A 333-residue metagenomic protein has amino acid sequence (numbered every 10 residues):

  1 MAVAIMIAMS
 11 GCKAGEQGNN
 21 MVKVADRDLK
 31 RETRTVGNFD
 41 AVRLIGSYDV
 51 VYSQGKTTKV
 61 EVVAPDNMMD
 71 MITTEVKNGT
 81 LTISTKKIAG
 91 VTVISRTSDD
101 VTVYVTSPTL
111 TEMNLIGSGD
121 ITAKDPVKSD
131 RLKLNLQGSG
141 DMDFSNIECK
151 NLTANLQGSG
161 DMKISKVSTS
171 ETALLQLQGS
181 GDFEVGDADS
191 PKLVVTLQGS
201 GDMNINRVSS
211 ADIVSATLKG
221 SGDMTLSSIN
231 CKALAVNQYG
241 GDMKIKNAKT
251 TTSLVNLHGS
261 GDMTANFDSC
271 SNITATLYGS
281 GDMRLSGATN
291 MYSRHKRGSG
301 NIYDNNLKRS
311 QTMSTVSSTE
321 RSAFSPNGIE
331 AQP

Functional and structural regions predicted by a protein language model:
M1-P333: Intrinsically disordered, low-complexity terminal regions
